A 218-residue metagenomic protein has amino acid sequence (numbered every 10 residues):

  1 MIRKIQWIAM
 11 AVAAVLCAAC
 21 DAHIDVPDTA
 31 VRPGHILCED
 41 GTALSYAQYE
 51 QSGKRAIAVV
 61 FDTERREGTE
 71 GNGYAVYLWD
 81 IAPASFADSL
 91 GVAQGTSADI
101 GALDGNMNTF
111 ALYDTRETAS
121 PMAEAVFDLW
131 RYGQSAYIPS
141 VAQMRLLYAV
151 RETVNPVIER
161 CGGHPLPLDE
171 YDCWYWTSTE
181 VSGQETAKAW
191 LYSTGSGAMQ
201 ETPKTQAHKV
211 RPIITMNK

Functional and structural regions predicted by a protein language model:
M1-A18: Sec-dependent bacterial lipoprotein signal peptides
M10, T69, L168-Y171, E185 (+1 more regions): A generic structural signal for short, non-catalytic loop/turn and secondary-structure boundary residues
V15-A18, I36, E159: Secreted/extracellular small peptides and ectodomain modules produced from precursors
C20-Y132, K204-K218: Short, compositionally biased
V76, I138-P139: Short hydrophobic beta-strand that contains or immediately precedes a catalytic carboxylate
L78-I81, Y192-S196: Secondary-structure transition/turn motif
S120-S135, V141-S193: An exposed tryptophan-centered "aromatic clamp" motif
G195-P203: Active-site rim elements
